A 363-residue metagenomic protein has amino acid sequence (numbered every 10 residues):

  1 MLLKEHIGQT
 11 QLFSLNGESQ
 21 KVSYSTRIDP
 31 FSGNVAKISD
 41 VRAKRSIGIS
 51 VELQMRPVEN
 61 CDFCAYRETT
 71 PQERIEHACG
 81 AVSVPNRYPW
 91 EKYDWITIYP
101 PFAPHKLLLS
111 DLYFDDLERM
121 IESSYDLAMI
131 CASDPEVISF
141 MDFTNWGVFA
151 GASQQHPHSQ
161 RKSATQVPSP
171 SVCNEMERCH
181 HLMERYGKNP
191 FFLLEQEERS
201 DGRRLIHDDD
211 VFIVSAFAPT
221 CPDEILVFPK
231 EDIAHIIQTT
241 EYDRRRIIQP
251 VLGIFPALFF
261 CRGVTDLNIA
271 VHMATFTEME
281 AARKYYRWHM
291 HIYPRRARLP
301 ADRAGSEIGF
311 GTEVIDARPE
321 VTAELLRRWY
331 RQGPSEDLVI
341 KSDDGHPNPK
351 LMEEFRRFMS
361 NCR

Functional and structural regions predicted by a protein language model:
M1-H156, K162-I236, Y242, L267 (+1 more regions): Active-site microenvironments that recognize anionic phosphate/pyrophosphate groups
H207, E241-L252: Alpha-helix initiation and capping sites
I247-G263: Extended C-terminal subregions enriched in glycine
H272-A274: Conserved beta-strand-loop-alpha-helix junction that forms the acyl-donor binding cleft
